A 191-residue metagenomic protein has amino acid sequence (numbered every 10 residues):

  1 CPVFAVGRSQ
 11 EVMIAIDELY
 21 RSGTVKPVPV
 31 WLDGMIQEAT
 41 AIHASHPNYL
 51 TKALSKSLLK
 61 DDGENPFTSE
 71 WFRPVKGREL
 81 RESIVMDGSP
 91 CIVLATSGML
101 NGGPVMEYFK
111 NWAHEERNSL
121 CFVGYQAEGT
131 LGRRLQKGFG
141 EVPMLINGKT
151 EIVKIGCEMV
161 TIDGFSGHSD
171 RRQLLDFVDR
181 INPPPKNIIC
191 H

Functional and structural regions predicted by a protein language model:
C1-H191: Acidic/His-rich, metal-assisted hydrolase cores and their charged scaffolds
